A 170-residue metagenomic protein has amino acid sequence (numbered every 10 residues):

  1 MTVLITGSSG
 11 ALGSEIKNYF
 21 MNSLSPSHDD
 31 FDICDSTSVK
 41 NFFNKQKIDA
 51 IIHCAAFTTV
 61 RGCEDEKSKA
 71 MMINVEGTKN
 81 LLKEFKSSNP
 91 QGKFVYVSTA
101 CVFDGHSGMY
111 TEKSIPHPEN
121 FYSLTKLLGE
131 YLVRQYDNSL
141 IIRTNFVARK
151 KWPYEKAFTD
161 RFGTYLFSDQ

Functional and structural regions predicted by a protein language model:
M1-M21: N-terminal Rossmann NAD(P)H-binding glycine-rich loop of SDR-like oxidoreductase domains
T6, P26, I51-A55, F94-A100 (+2 more regions): SDR active-site strand-loop-helix element
M21-F42: Adenosine-cofactor binding site in Rossmann-like domains, unifying the SAM/SAH pocket of S-adenosylmethionine-dependent
S36-I73: NAD(P)H-binding glycine-rich loop region in Rossmannoid oxidoreductase-like domains and their noncatalytic homologs
R61-S68, G105-G108, W152: Conserved catalytic-core motifs of eukaryotic protein kinase domains, centered on the activation segment
D65-V95: NAD(P)-cofactor binding segment of oxidoreductase domains
M72, G77-N80, C101-I142, R149: Catalytic helix-loop patch of NAD(P)-dependent Rossmann-fold dehydrogenases
Y131-Q170: NAD(P)-dependent short-chain dehydrogenase/reductase
